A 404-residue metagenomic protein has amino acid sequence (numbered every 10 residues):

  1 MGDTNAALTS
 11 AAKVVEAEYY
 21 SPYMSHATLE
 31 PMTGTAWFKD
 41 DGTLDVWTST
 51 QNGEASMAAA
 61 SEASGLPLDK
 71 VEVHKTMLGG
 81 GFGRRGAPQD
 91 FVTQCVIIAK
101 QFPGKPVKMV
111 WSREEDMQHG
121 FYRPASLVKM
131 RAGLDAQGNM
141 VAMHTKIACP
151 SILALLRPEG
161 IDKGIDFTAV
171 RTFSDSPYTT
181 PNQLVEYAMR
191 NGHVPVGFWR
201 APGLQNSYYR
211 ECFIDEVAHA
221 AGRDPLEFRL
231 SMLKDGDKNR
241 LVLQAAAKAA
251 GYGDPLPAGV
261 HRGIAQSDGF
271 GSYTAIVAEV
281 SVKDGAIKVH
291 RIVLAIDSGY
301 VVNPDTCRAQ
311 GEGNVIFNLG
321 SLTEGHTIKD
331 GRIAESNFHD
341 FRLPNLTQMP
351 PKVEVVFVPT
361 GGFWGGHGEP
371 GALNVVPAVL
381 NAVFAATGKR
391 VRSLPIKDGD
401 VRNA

Functional and structural regions predicted by a protein language model:
M1-A404: Cofactor-binding beta-sheet edge motifs in enzyme active sites
